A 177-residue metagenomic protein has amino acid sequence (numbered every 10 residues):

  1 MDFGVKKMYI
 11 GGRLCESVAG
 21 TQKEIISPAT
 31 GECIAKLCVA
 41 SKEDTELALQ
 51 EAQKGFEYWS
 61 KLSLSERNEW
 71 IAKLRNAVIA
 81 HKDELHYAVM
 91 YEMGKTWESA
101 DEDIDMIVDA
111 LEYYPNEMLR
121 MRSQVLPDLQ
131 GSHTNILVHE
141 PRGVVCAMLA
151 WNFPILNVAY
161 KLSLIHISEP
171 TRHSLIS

Functional and structural regions predicted by a protein language model:
M1-K36, E69, K73, S123-M148: Terminal low-complexity tails and localization/encapsulation signals of metabolic enzymes
E32-M121: Glycine-rich loop-to-alpha-helix module at the N-terminal edge of alpha/beta enzyme cores
E46, H139, L156-A159: Glycine-rich phosphate-binding loop at the start of an alpha helix
S99, P154-N157: Secondary-structure boundary/capping motif
E112-P115, L156-L164: Hydrophobic alpha-helical segments in the ANL/AMP-binding
V144-V145, S163-L164, S168: A short helix-loop-beta submotif of the ANL/AMP-binding
A147-I155: Short, glycine-rich nucleotide/cofactor-binding loops
H166, P170-S177: Single conserved hydrophobic/aromatic residue that forms the stacking wall/gate of nucleotide- or nucleobase-binding
